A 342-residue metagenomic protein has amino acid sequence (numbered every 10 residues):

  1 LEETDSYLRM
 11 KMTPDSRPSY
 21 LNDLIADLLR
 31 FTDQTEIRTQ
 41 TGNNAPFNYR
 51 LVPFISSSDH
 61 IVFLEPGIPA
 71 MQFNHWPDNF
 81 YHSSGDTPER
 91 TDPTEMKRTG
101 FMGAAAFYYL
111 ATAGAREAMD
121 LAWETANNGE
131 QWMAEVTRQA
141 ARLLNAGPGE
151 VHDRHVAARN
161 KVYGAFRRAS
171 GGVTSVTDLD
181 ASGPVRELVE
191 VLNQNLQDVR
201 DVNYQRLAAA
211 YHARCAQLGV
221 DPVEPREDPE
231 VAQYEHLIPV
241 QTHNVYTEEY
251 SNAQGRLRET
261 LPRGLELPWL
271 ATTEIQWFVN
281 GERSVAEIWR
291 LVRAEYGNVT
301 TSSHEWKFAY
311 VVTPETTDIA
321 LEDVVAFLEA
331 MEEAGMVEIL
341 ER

Functional and structural regions predicted by a protein language model:
L1-R342: Secretory-pathway/membrane protein signature
